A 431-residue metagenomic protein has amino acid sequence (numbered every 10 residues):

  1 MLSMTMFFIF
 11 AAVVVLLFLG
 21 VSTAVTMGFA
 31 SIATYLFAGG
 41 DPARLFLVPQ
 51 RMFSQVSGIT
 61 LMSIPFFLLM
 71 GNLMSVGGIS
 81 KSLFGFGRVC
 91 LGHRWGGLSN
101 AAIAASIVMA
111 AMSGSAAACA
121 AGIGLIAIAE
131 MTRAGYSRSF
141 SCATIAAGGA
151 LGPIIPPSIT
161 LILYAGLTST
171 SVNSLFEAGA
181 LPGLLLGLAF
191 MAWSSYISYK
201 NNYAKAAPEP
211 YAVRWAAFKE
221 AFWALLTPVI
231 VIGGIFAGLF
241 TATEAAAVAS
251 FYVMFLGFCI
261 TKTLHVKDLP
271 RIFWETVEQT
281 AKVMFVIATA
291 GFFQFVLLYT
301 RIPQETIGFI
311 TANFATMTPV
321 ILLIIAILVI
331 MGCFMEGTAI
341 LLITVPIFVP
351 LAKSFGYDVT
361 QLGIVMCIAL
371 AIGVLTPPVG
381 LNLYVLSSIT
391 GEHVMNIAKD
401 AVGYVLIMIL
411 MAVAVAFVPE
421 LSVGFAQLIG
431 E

Functional and structural regions predicted by a protein language model:
M1-E431: Alpha-helical transmembrane segments of multi-pass membrane transport proteins
